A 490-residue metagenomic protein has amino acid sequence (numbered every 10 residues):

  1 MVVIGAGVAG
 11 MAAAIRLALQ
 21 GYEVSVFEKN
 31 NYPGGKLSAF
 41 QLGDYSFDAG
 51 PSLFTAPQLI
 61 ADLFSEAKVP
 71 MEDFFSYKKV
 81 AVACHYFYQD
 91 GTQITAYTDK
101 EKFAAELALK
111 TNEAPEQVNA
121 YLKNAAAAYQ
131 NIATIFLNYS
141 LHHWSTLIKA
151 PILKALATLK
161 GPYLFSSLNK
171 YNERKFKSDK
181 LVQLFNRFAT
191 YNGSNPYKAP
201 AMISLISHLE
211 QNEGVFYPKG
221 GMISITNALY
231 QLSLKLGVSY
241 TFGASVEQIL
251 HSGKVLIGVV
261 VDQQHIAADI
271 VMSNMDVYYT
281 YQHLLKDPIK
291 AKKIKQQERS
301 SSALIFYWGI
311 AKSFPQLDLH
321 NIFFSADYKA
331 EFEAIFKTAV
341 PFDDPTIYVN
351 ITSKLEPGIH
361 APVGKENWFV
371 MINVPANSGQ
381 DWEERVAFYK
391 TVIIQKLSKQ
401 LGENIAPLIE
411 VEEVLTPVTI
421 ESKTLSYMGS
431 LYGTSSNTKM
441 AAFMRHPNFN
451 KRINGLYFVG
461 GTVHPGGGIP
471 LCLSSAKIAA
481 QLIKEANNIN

Functional and structural regions predicted by a protein language model:
M1-N131: N-terminal glycine-rich phosphate/pyrophosphate-binding loop and immediately adjacent elements
P51, G461-I483: A conserved FAD-binding loop/helix module that cradles the flavin
Q89-K198: Rossmann-like flavin
L159-L168, E210-Q231, D381-Y389: Short beta-strand to alpha-helix junction loop
S178-N192, F342-Y348, E403-P465: A glycine-rich dinucleotide-binding beta-alpha-beta segment and adjacent secondary-structure elements that constitute
L205-L256: Helical element adjacent to the flavin cofactor pocket in flavoenzyme catalytic cores
E247-A361: Mid-domain catalytic core of redox enzymes that form a hydrophobic substrate pocket/lid adjacent to a catalytic redox
A311-E421: C-terminal segments that line or cap access tunnels to active or ligand-binding sites in enzymes and enzyme-associated
